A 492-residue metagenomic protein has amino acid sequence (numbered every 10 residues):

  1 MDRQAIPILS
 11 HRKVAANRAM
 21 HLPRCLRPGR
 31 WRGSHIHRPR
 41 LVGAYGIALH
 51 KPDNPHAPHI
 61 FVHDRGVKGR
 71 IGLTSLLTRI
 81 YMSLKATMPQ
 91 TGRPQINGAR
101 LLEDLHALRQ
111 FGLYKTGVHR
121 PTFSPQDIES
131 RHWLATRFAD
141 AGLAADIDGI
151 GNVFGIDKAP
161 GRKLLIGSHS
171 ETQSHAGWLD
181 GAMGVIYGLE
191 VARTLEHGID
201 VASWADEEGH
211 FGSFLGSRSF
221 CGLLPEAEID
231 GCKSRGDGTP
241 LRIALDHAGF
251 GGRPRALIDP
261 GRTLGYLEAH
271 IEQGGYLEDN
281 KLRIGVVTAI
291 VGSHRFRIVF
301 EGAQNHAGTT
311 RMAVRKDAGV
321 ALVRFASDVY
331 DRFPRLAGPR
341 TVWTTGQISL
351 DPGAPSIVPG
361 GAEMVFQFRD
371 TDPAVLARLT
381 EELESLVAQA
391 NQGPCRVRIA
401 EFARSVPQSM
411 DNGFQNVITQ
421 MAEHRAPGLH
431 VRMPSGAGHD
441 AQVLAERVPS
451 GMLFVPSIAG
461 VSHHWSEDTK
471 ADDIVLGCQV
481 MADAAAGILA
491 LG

Functional and structural regions predicted by a protein language model:
T87-P125, V461-S462: N-terminal capping segment at the start of a domain
Q95-G98, R109-Q110, P240-T288, A326-P334 (+1 more regions): Active-site-adjacent substrate-binding region of metalloamidase/peptidase-like peptide-processing proteins
L101-D104, R109, Y114, L164-S168 (+2 more regions): Zn-dependent metallopeptidase/amidohydrolase metal-coordination segment
L108, I166, H175-G209, H294-F300 (+4 more regions): Alpha-helical metal-binding/catalytic segments enriched in His/Glu/Asp
L113-K158: A non-catalytic alpha/beta surface segment that caps or lines the substrate-entry region of metallo-dependent hydrolase
H119-F123, T344-G353, V365-T371, R396-Q415: A short beta-alpha structural unit
D206-P373: Midchain, well-structured core segments that form catalytic/ion-binding scaffolds
H306, T310-R335, E382-S385, V455-G492: His/Asp/Glu-rich mid-to-C-terminal helical/loop segments that flank catalytic regions of hydrolases
